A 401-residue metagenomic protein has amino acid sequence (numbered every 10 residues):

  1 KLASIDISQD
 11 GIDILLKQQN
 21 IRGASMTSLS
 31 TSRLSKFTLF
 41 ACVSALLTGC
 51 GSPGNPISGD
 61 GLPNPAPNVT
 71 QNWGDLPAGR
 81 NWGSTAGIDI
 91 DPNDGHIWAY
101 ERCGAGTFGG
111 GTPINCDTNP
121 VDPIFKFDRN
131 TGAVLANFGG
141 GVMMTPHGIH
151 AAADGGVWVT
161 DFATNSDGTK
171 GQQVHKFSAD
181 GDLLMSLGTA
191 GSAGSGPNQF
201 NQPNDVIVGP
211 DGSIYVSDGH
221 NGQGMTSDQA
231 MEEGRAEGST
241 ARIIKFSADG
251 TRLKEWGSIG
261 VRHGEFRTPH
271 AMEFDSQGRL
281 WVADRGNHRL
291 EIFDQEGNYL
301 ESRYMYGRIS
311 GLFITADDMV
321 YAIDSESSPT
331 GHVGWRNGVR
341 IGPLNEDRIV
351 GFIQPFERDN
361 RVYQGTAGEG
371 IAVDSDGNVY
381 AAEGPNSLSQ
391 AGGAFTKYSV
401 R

Functional and structural regions predicted by a protein language model:
K1, I5-S25: Short, Lys/Arg-enriched N-terminal segments with co-localized hydrophobic residues within the first ~10-30 amino acids
D10, Q19-G23, L34, A151 (+1 more regions): Positively charged, low-complexity intrinsically disordered regions
T27-L39: Bacterial N-terminal signal peptides that target proteins for export
L47-G49: C-terminal motif of bacterial Sec signal peptides marking the signal peptidase cleavage site
G51-P53: Bacterial signal peptide processing site
N55-R401: Eukaryotic scaffold repeat domains enriched in small/polar residues
